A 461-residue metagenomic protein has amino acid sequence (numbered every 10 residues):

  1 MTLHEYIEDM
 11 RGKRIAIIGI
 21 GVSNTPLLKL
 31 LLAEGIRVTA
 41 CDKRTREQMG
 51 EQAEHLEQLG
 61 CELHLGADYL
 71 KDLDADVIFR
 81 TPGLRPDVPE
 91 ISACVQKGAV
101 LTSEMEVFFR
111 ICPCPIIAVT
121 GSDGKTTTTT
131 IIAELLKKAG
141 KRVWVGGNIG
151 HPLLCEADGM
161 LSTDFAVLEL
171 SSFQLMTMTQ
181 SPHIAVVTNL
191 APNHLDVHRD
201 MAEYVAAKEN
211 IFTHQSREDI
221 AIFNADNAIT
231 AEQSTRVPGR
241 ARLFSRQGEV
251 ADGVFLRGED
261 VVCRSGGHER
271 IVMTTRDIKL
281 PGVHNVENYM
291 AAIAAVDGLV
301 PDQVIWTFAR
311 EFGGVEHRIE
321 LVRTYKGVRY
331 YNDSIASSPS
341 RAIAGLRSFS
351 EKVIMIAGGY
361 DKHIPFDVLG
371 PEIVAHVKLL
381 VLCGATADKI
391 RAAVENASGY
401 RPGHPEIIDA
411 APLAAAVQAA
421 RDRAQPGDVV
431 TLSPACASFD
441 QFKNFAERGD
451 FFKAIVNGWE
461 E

Functional and structural regions predicted by a protein language model:
M1-S103, P301: N-terminal leader/targeting and accessory segments in enzymes
L3-R14, N24-E34, R142, M273-K378: Nucleotide phosphate-binding/pyrophosphate-handling subdomain across enzymes that bind or process nucleotide phosphates
L31, I78, V119, N148 (+11 more regions): Residue-level signal for inorganic ion chemistry
R37-R44, A221-A225, I356-A357, H376-A385: Short internal beta-strands
V38-D42, V145, V167, L243 (+1 more regions): Short beta-strand "acidic-cap" motif of Rossmann-like dinucleotide-binding folds
T39-R44, H64-A67, T102-E106, P238-L256 (+4 more regions): Beta-strand->loop->alpha-helix junctions that form or flank phosphate-binding loops in nucleotide-handling enzymes
A53-E54, V368-D428: C-terminal helical cap/extension that packs against the catalytic core of soluble nucleotide-cofactor enzymes
L70-A75, P82-A225, I229-R240, F255 (+1 more regions): Phosphate-binding loop of NTP-binding sites
